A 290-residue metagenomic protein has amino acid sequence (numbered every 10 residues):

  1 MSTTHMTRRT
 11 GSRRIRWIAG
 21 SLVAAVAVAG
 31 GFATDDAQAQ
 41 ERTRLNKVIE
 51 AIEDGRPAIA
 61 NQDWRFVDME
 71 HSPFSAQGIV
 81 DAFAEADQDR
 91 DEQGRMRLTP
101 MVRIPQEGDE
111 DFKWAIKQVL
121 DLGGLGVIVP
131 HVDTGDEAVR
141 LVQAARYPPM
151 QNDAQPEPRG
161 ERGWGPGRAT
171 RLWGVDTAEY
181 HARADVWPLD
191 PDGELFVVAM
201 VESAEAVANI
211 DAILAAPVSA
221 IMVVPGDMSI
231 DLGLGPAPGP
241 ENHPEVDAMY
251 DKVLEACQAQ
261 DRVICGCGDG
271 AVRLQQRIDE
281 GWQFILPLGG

Functional and structural regions predicted by a protein language model:
T3-L22: Bacterial N-terminal signal peptides that target proteins for export
R16, G31-F32, H181: Short linear motifs centered on Gly/Pro in flexible linkers and helix caps
A19-G31: Bacterial N-terminal signal peptides
G31-A39: Signal peptide processing junction and immediate N-terminal pro/mature segment of secreted/exported proteins
Q38-G290: Expand to "…catalyze enediolate/carbanion chemistry for C-C bond making/breaking, isomerization, decarboxylation
